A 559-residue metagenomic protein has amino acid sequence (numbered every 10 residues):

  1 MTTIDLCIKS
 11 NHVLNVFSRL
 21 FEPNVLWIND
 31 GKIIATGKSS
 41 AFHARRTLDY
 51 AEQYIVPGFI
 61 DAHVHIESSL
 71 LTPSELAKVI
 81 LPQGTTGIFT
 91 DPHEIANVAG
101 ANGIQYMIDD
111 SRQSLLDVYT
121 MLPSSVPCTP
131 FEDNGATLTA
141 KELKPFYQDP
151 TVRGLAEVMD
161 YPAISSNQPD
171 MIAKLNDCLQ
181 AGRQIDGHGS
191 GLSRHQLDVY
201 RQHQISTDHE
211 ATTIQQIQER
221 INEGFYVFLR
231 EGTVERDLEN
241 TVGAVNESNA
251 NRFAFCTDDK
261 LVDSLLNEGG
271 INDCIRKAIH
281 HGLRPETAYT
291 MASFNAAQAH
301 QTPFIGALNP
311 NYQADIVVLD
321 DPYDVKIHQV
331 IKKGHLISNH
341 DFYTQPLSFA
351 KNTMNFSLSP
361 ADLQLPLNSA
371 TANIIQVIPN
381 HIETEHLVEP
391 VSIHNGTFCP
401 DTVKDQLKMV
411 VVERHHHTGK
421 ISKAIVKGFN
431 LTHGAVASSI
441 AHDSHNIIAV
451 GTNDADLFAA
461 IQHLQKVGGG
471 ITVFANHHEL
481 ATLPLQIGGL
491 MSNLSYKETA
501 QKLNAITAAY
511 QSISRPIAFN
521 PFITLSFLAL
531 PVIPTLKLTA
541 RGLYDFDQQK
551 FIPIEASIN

Functional and structural regions predicted by a protein language model:
M1-N24, I28-I34, K38, L81-P82 (+2 more regions): Active-site microenvironment of metallo-dependent hydrolases
T3-S10, A41-T90: Replace "His-x-His-based motif
C7, G58-I60, T120, F255 (+1 more regions): Residue-level marker for buried hydrophobic side chains located in beta-strands that build the well-ordered beta-sheet
D61-T72, P127-L138, S206: Active-site mouth loops of central-metabolism enzymes
H65-S69, H93-I95, P123-C128, V158-Y161 (+4 more regions): Active-site beta-loop-alpha junctions enriched in small/polar residues
A77-Q184, S248, L480-P484: Divalent-metal coordination cores built from histidine and acidic residues
T137-A156, A163-F228, E235-C256, L266-H280 (+1 more regions): Histidine/acidic residue-rich metal-binding segments in metalloenzymes
